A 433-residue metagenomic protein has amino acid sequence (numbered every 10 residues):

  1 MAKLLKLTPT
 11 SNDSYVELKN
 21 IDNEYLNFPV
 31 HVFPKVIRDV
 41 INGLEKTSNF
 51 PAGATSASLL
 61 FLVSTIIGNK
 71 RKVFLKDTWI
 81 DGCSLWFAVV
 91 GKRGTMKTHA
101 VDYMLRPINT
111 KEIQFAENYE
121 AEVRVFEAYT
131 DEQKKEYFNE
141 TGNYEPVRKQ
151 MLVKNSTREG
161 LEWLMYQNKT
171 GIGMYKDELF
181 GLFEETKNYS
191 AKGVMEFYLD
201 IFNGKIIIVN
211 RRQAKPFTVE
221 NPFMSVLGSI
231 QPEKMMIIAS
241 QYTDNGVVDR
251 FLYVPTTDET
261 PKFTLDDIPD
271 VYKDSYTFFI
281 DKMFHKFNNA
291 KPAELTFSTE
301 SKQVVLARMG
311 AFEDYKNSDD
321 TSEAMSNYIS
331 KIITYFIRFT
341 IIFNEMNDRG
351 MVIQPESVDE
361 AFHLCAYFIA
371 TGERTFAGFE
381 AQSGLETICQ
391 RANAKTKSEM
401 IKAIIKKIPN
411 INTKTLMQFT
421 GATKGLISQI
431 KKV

Functional and structural regions predicted by a protein language model:
A2-V433: Phosphate-handling catalytic cores of nucleic-acid transaction enzymes
